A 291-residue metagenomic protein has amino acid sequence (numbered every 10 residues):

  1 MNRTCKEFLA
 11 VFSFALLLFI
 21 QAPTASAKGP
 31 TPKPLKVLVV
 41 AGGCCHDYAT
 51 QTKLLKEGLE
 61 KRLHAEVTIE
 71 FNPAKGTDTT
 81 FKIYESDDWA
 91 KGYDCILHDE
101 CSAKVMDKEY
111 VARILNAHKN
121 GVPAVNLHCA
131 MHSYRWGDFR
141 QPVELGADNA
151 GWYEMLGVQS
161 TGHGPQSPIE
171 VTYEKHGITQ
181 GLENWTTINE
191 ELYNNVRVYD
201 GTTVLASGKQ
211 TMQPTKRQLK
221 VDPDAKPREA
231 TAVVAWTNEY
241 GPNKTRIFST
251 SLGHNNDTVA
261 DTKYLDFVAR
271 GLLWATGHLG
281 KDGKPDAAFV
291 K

Functional and structural regions predicted by a protein language model:
M1-K6: N-terminal secretory signal peptides that target proteins for export/translocation
L9-Q21: Bacterial N-terminal signal peptides
A27-Y93, L279-G280, P285-K291: Aromatic-Pro/Gly-enriched surface loop or interdomain linker that acts as a lid/target-recognition segment
K28-L35, T50, K61, M212-K291: Extracellular ligand-binding/catalytic regions of CAZymes and related secreted enzymes and adhesion modules
K33-K36, R62-V67, K91-I96, K119-V125 (+2 more regions): Loop/turn elements at helix/coil->beta-strand transitions in domains of secreted/extracellular proteins
K36-A41, W89-D138: Short alpha-beta junction capping motif
G43-H46, P73-G76, L97, C101-V105 (+6 more regions): Solvent-exposed loop/turn segments at secondary-structure junctions within structured extracellular/periplasmic domains
T52, L127-K216, K284-K291: An acidic, glycine-rich "communication" segment
